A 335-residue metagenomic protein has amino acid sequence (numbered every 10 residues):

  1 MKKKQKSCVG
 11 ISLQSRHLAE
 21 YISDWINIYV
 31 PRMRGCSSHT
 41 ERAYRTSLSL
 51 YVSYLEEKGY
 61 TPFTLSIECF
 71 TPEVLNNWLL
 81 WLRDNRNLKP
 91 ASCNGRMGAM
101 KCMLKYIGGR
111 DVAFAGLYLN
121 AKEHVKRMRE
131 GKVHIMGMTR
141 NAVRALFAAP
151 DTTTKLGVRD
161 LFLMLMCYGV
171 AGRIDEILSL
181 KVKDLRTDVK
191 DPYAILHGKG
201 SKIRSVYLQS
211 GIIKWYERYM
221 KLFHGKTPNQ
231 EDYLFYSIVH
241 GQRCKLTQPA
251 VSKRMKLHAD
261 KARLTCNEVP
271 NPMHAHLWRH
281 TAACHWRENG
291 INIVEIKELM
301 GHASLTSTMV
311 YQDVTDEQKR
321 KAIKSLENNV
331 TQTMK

Functional and structural regions predicted by a protein language model:
M1-K335: Conserved catalytic core of the tyrosine transesterase superfamily
